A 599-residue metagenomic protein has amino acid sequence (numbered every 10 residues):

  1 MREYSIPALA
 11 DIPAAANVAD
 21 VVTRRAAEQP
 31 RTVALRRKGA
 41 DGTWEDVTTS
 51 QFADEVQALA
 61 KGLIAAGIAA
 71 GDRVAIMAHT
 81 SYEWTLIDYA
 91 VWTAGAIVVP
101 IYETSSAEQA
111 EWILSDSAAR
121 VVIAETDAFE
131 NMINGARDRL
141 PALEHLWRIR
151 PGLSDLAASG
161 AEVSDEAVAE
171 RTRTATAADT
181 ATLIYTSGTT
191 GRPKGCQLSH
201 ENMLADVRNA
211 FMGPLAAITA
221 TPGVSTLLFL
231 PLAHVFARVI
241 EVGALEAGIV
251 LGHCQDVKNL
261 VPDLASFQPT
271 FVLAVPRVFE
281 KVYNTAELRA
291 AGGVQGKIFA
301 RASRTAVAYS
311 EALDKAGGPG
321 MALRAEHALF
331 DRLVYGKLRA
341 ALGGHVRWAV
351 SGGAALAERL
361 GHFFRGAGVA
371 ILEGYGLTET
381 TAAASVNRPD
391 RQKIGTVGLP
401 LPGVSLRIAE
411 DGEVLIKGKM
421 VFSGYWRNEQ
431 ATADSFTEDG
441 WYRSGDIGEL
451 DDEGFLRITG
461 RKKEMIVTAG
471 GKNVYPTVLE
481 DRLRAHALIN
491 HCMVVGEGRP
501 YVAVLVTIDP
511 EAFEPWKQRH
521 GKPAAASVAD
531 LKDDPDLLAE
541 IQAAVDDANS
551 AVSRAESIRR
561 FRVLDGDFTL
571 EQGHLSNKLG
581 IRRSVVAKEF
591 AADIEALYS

Functional and structural regions predicted by a protein language model:
P30-V33, V163-Y185, R192, I218-S225: Conserved pre-ATP/AMP-binding loop-to-beta segment of ANL
R31, L35-Y89, S106-E111, G160 (+1 more regions): Conserved AMP-binding/adenylate-forming core of the ANL superfamily
D41, A128-A177, A286-K337: ANL superfamily adenylate-forming
D46-S50, A181-R208: Conserved AMP-binding A3 loop
A65-A66, T93-S159, E540: Structural core segment of the AMP-binding/adenylate-forming
D72, E103-G135, D206-L227, V257-F271 (+2 more regions): Conserved ATP-dependent adenylate/AMP-binding module captured primarily in the ANL superfamily
L204-L228, L232-R332, H345: Conserved AMP-binding/adenylation subdomain of ANL enzymes
P400-T468, A485: Conserved ATP-binding/catalytic segment of the ANL
